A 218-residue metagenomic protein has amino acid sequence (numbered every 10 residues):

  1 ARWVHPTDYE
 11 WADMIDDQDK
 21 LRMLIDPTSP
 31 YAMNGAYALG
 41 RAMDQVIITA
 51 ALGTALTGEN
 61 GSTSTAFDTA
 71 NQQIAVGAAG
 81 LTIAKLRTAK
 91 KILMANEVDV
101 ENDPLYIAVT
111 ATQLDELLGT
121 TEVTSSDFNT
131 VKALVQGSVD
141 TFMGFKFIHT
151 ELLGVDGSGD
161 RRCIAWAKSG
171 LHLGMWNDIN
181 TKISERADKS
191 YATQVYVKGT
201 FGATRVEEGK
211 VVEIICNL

Functional and structural regions predicted by a protein language model:
A1-H5, A12, R22, A75-L81 (+1 more regions): Sequence/fold signature of self-assembling virion shell proteins
R2-N60, M94-A111, F147, I183-R205: Long, contiguous amphipathic alpha-helices that act as assembly "spine/axial" helices in icosahedral shell and virion
D16, D26, S62-T65, E151 (+1 more regions): Secondary-structure junction/capping motif
Y31-N34, K85-I92, K210: Short, hydrophobic/aromatic alpha-helical segments in well-folded domains
A42, G58, A66-T69, G154 (+2 more regions): Intrinsically disordered, low-complexity peptide-like regions
G53-T54, T112-E116, L153-V155: Short, catalytically relevant binding-site loops at active-site mouths
E59-K132: Extended, solvent-exposed, turn-rich assembly/linker loops in the middle of proteins
